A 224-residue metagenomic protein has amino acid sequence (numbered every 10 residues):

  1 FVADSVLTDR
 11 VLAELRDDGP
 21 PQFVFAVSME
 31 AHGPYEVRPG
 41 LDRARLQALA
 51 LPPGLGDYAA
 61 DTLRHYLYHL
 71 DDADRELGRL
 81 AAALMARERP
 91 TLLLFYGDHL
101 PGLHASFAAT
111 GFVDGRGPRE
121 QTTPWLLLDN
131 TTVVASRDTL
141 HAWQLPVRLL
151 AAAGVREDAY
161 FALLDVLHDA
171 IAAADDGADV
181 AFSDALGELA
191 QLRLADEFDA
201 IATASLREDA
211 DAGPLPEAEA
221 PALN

Functional and structural regions predicted by a protein language model:
F1-N224: Solvent-exposed soluble domains appended to multi-pass membrane proteins
